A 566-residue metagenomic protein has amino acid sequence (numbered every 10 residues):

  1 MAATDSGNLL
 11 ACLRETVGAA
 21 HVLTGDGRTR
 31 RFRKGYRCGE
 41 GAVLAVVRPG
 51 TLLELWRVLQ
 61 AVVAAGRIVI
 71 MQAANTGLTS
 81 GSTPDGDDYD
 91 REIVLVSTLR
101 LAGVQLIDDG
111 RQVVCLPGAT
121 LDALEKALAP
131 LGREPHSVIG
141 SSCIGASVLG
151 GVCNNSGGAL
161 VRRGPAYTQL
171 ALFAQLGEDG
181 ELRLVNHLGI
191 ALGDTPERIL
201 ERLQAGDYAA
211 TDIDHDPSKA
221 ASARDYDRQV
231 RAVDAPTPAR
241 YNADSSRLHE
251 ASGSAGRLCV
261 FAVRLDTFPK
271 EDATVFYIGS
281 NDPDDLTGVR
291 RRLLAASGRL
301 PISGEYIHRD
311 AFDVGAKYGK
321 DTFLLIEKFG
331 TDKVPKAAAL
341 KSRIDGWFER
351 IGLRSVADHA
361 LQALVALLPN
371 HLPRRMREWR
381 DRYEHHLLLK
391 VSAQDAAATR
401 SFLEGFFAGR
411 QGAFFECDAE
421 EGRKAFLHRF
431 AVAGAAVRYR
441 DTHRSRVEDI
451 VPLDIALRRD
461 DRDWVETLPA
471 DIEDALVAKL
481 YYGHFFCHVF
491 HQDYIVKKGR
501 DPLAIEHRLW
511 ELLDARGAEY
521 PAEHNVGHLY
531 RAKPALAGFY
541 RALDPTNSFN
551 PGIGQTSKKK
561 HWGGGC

Functional and structural regions predicted by a protein language model:
M1-A64, G77-V113, A311-G319, L372-M376 (+2 more regions): N-terminal flexible segment immediately upstream of the FAD-binding catalytic core in FAD-dependent oxidoreductases
V22-D26, R48-P49, V69-A73, S80 (+10 more regions): General beta-strand structural signal in soluble alpha/beta enzymes
R37-C38, L44, Q72-A74, T79-R91 (+2 more regions): Conserved glycine-rich FAD pyrophosphate-binding loop
G86-L101, L106-V148: Anion-binding (especially nucleotide phosphate/pyrophosphate-binding) glycine-rich loop and adjoining beta-alpha core
P130-R133, S137-T287: FAD-binding subdomain of flavoenzyme oxidoreductases
A146-C153, E305-D321, R423-F430, N525-G538: Short, conserved secondary-structure transition motifs
P269-S303, D310, Y318-A363, L372-F406: A conserved active-site cap/scaffold subdomain adjacent to cofactor or substrate pockets
